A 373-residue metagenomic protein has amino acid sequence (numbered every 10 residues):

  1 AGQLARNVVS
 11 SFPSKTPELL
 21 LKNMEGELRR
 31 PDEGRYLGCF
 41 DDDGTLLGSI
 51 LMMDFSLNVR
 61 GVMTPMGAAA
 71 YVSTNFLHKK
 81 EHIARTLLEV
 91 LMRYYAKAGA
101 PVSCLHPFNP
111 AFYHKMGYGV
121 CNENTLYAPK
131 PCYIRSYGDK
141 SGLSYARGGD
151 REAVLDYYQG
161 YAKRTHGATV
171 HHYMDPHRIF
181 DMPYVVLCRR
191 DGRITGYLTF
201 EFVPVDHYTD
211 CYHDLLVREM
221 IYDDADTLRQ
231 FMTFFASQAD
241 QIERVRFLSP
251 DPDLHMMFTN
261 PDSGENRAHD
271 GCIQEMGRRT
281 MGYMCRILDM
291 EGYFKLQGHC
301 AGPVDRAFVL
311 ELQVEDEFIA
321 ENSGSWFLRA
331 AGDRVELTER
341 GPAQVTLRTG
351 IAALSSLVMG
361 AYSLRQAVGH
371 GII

Functional and structural regions predicted by a protein language model:
A1-D54, G61-A68, I134-Y173, C211-L216 (+1 more regions): Short amphipathic alpha-helix that is part of the acyltransferase structural core
G38, G44-F55, A68, S73 (+2 more regions): Conserved beta-strand in the GNAT
A69-T74, K79-A96, D224-A236: Conserved acetyl-CoA-binding loop-helix of GNAT-fold acetyltransferases
L88, R93-P107, D240-P250: Conserved GNAT acetyl-CoA-binding A-motif
K97-P101, P107-T125, Q230, P252-G271: Conserved active-site alpha-helix within GNAT-family acetyltransferase domains
E123-R218, A225-R229, T233-F234, Q238 (+3 more regions): Amide-forming acyltransferase catalytic core, primarily the GNAT-like/NAT-type and related acyltransferase folds
T259-P342: C-terminal structural cap/anchor segments
E339-I373: C-terminal interaction segments
